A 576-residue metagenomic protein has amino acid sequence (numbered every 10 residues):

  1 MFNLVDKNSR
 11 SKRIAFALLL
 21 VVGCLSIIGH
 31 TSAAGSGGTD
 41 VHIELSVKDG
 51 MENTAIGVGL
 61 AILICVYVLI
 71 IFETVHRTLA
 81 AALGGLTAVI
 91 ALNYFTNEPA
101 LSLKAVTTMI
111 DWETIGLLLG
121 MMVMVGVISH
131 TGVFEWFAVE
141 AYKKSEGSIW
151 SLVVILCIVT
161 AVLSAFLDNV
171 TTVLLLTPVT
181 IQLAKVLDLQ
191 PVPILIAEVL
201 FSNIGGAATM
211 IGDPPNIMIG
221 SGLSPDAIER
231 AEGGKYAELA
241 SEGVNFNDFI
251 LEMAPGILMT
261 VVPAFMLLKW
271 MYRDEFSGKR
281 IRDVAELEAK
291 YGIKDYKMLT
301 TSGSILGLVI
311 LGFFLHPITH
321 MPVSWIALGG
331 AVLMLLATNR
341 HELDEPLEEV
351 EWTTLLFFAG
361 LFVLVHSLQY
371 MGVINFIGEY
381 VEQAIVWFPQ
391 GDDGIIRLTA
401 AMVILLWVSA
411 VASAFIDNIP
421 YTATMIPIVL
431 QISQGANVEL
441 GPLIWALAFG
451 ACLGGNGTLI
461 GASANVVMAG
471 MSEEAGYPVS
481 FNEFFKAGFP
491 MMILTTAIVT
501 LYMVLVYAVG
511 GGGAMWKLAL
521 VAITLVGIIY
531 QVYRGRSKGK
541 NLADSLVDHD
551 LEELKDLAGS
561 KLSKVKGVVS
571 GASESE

Functional and structural regions predicted by a protein language model:
M1-G35: N-terminal secretory/membrane targeting signals
R13, S26, H30-G38, L189-V192 (+6 more regions): Juxtamembrane and boundary regions of transmembrane helices in multi-pass small-molecule transporters and channels
V47-A61, I110-V123, N169-V173, P255-L258 (+5 more regions): Structural signature of hydrophobic alpha-helical transmembrane segments
G57-L60, L79-L83, I115-G116, W150-I158 (+10 more regions): Hydrophobic alpha-helical transmembrane segments
V66-L83, Y296-T300, L308-L328, L336 (+3 more regions): Flexible hinge motifs at transmembrane-helix junctions and intramembrane kinks/re-entrant loops in multi-pass membrane
V68-V75, G126, V159-D168, V199-I211 (+3 more regions): Transmembrane alpha-helix interface/packing and boundary motifs in multi-pass membrane proteins, characterized by
A100-P193, T353-T354, F358-A436, L440-G441: Membrane-embedded alpha-helical segments and adjacent helix-loop junctions characteristic of multi-pass solute
A138, T171-Q182, L195-I196, T209-E229 (+7 more regions): Re-entrant/interfacial helical elements at transmembrane boundaries that shape and gate the permeation pathway
